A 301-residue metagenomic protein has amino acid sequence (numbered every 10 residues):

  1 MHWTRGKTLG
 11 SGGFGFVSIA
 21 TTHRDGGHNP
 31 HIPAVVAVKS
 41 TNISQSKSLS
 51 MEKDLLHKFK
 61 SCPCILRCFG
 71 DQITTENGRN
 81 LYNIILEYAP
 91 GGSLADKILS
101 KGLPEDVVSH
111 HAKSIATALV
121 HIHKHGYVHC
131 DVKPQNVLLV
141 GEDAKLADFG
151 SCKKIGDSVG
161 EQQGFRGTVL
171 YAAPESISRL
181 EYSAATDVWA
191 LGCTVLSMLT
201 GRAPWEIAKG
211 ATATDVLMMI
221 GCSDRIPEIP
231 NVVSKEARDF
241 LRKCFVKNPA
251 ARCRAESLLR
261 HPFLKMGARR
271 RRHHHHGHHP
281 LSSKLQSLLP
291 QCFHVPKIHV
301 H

Functional and structural regions predicted by a protein language model:
F16-N42: Glycine-rich ATP phosphate-binding loop
R67-N80: Short beta-strand micro-motifs within the conserved protein kinase catalytic domain, predominantly in the N-lobe
G78-S93: Conserved short submotifs of the Hanks-type protein kinase catalytic core that shape the nucleotide-binding pocket
H111-A112: Activation segment signature within eukaryotic-like protein kinase domains
H123-L139: Catalytic-loop of the protein kinase fold
D187: Conserved catalytic-loop aspartate of Hanks-type protein kinases
